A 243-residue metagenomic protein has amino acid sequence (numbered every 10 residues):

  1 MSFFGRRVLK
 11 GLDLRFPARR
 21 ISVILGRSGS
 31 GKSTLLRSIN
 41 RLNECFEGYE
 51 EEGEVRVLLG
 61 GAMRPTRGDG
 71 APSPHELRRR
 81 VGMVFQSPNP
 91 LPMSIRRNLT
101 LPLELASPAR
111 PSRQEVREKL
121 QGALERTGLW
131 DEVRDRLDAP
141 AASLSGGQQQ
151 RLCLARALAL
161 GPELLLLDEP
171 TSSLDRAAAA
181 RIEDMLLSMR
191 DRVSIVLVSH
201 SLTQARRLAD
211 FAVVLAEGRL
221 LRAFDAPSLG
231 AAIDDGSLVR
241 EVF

Functional and structural regions predicted by a protein language model:
R56-A62, R113-R134: Conserved ABC ATPase "signature" region
G60-G82, G230-I233: ABC ATPase NBD coupling module
A139-L144, Q148: Conserved ABC ATPase signature
G161: Conserved catalytic motifs of ABC-family nucleotide-binding domains
L165-D168: Catalytic Walker B motif of ABC-type/P-loop ATPase nucleotide-binding domains
A180-D191: Helical segment within the ABC ATPase nucleotide-binding domain
R219-F243: Conserved beta-strand-loop-alpha-helix hinge in the C-terminal portion of ABC ATPase nucleotide-binding domains
